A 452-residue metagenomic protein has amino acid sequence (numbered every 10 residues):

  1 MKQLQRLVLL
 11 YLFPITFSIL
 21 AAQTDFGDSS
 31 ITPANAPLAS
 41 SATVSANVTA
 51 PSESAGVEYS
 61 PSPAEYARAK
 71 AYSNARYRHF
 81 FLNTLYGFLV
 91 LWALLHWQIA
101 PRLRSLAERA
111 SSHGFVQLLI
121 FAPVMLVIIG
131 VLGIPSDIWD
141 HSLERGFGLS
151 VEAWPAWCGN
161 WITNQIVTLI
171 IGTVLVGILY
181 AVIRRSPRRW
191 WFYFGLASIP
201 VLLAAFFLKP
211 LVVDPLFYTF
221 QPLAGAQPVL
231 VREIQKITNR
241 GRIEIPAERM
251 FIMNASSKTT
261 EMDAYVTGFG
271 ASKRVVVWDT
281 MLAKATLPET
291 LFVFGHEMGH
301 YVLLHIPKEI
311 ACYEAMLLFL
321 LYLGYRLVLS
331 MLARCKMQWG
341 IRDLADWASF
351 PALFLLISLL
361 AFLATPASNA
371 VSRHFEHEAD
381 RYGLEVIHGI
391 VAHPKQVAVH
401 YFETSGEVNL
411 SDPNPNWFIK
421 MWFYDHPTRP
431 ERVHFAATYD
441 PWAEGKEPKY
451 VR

Functional and structural regions predicted by a protein language model:
M1-L9: Bacterial N-terminal signal peptides that target proteins for export
L9-S18: Bacterial N-terminal signal peptides
Q23-W97, P101-L344, S358-F362, A367-R452: Polar-ligand-bearing catalytic/cofactor-coordination segments of membrane-embedded or membrane-tethered inner-membrane
L344-F354: N-terminal signal-anchor/signal peptide hydrophobic helix marking the start of the first transmembrane segment
